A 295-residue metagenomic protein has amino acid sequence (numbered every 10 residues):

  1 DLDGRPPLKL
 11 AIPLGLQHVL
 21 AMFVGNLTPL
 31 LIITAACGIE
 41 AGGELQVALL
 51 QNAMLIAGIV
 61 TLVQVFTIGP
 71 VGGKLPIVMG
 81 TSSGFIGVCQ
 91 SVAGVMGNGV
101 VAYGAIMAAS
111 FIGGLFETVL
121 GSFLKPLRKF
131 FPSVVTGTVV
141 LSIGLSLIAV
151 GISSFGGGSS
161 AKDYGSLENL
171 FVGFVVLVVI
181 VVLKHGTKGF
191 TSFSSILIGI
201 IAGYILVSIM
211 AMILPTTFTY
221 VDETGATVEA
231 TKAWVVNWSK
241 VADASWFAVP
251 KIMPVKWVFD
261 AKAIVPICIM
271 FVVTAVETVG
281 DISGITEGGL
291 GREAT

Functional and structural regions predicted by a protein language model:
D1-P7: Short, Lys/Arg-rich, polar N-terminal cytosolic tail immediately upstream of the first transmembrane signal-anchor
L8, T34-G72, V265-T295: Membrane-embedded helical hairpins/re-entrant loop segments and their flanking transmembrane helices within multi-pass
I12-L30, T81-I86: The first (N-terminal) embedded transmembrane alpha-helix
L27-L31, A35, A57, V181 (+3 more regions): Transmembrane alpha-helix boundary and packing residues in multipass membrane permease domains and related
A41-A48, E168, V178-A248, P254-G280: Flexible hinge motifs at transmembrane-helix junctions and intramembrane kinks/re-entrant loops in multi-pass membrane
A48-L49, P70-F85, K129-T138, S192-I198: Short, non-helical or kinked segments that cap or interrupt transmembrane helices
P70-M107: Membrane-interface helix-loop-helix modules in multi-pass membrane proteins
V92-I213: Membrane-embedded alpha-helical modules
